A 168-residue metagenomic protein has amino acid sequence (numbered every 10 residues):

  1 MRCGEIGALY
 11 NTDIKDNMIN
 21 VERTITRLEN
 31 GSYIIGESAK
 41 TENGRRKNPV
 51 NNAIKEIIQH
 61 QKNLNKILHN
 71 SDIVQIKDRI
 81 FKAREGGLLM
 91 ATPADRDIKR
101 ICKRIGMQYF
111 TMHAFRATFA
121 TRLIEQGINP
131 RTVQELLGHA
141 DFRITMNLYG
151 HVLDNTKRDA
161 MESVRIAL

Functional and structural regions predicted by a protein language model:
M1-E5, T92-P93, D97-R100, R104 (+2 more regions): C-terminal catalytic core of tyrosine-transesterase DNA break-rejoin enzymes
G7-K66: Conserved tyrosine-mediated DNA breakage-rejoining catalytic core shared by Y-recombinases
Y10, R23, N52, A83-E85 (+3 more regions): Active-site proximal loops enriched in glycine and acidic residues that flank catalytic Cys/His/Asp and coordinate
N17, V21, E29-G31, I58 (+6 more regions): Extended hydrophobic-aromatic, low-complexity segments
T24-I25, Q126, L137-S163: Catalytic-site neighborhood detector that most strongly recognizes the C-terminal catalytic loop/helix of tyrosine
I34-R45, K82-M90, G106-A114, V152: Short, contiguous acidic/charged loop-to-helix segments that flank catalytic cores in large enzymes
N51-Q108: Active-site/catalytic core of tyrosine-dependent DNA strand-transfer enzymes
